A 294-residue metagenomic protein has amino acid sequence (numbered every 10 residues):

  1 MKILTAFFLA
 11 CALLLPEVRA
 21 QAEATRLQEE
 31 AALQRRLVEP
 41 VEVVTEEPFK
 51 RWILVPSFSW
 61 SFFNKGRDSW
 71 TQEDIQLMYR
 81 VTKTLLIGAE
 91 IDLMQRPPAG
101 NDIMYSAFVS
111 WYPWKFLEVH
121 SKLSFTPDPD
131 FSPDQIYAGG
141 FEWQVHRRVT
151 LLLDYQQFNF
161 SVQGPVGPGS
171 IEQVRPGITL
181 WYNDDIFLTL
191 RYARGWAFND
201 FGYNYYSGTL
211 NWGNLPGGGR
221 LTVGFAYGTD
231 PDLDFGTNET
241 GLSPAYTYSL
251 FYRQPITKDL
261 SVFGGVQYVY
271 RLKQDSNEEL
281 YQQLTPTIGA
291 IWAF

Functional and structural regions predicted by a protein language model:
M1-I53, T82, F294: Cleavable N-terminal export/targeting peptides
W52, S69-E73, N101-Y105, P133-Y137 (+5 more regions): Residues that define the transmembrane beta-barrel architecture of outer-membrane proteins
W52-I53, K83-A89, Y112-S121, H146-L153 (+3 more regions): Repeated loop/turn-to-beta-strand initiation elements of outer-membrane beta-barrel proteins
P56-W60, A89-L93, A107, S121-F125 (+7 more regions): Transmembrane beta-barrel strands of outer-membrane/channel proteins
S59-K65, D92-A99, Y112, S124-F131 (+6 more regions): Sequence/structural signature of outer-membrane beta-barrel proteins
Q76, F108-S110, G140-E142, G177-T179 (+3 more regions): Outer-membrane beta-barrel architecture
H120, Y205, T209-V269: Outer membrane beta-barrel transmembrane domains
L210-N214, Y281-F294: Outer-membrane beta-barrel "beta-signal"
